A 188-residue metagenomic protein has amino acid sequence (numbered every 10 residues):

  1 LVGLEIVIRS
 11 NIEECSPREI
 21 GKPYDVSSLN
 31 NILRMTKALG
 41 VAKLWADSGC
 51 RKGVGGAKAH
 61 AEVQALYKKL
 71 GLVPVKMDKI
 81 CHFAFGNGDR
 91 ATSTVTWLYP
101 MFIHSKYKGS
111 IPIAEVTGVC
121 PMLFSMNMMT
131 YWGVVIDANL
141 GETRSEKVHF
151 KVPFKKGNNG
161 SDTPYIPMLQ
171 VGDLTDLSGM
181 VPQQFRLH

Functional and structural regions predicted by a protein language model:
L1-G40, L169-H188: Intrinsically disordered, low-complexity interaction arms of viral/retroelements and related host proteins
S10, G56-V63, V95, W132 (+1 more regions): Residue-level recognition of conserved structural "scaffold" positions that shape functional pockets and channels
S27, R34, A61-K69, P153-K155 (+2 more regions): Polar/charged alpha-helical tracts
S28-I32, L39-V41, F85-G88, W97-L98 (+1 more regions): Eukaryotic intrinsically disordered and solvent-exposed regulatory patches
L29-K76, P112-I113, T117-S125: Aspartyl protease active-site motif detector
A46, C81-H82, E142: Conserved acidic
M77-V95: C-terminal reverse transcriptase regions that engage the nucleic-acid substrate
S93-H188: Aspartic protease core domain of the pepsin/retropepsin superfamily
